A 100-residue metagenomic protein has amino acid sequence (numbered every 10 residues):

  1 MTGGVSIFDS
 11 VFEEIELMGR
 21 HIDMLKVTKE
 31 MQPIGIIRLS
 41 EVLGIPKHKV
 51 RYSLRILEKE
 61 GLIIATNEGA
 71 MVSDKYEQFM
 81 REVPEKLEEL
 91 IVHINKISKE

Functional and structural regions predicted by a protein language model:
M1-M24: Short alpha-helical segments that sit at the start of domains
T28-M31: Short helix-capping/hinge SLiMs at alpha-helix to coil transitions
P33-V42: Short acidic, hydrophobic short linear motifs in intrinsically disordered regions
I36-I37, R55, E68: Residues within the helices of the helix-turn-helix
G44-E58: Short amphipathic alpha-helical interaction segments
E58-E68: A short, conserved structural fragment
E68-K75: Minor-groove-contacting beta-hairpin "wing" of winged helix-turn-helix DNA-binding domains
E77-E100: Amphipathic alpha-helical dimerization/coiled-coil segments that flank or bridge DNA-binding/regulatory modules
